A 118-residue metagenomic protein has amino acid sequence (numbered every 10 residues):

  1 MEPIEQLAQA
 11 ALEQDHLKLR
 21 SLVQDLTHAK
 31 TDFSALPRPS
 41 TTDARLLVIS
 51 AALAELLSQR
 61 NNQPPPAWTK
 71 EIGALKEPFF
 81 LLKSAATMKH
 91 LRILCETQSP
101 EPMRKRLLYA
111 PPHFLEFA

Functional and structural regions predicted by a protein language model:
M1-A74: Charged, helix-prone or intrinsically disordered regulatory segments positioned adjacent to compact structured domains
P64-A118: Charge-dense, extended regions
